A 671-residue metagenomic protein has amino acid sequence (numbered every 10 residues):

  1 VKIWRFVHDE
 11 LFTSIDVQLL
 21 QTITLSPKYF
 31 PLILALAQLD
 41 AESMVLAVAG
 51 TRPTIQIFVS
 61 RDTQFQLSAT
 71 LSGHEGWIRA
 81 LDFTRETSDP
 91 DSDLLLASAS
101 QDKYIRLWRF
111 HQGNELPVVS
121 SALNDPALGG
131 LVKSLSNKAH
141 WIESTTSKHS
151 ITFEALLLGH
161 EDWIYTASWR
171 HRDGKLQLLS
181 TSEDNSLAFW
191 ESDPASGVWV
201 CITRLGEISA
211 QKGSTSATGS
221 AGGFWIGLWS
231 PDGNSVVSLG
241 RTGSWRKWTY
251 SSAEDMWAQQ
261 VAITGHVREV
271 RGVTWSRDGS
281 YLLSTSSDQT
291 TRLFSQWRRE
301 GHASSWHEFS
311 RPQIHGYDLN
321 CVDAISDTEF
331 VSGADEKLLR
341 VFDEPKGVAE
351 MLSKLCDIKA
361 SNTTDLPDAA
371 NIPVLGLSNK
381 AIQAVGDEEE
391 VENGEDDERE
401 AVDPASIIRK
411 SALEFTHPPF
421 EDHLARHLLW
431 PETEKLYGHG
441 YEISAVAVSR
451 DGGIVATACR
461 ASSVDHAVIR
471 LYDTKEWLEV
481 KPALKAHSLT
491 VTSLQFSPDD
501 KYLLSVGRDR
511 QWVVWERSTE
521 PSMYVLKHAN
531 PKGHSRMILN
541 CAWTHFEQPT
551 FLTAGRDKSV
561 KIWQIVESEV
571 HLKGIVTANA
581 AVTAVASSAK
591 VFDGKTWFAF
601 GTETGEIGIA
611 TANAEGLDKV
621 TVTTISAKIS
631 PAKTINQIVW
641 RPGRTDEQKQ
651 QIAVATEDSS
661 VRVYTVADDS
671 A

Functional and structural regions predicted by a protein language model:
V1-F6, I55-S60, L81, I105-F110 (+15 more regions): WD40-repeat beta-propellers
L20-T24, L67-T70, E154-L156, K212-S216 (+7 more regions): A short beta-strand motif characteristic of beta-propeller blades
S26-L39, G76-S88, E161-H171, K212-P231 (+7 more regions): Canonical WD40 repeat/beta-propeller blade segments in eukaryotic WD-repeat proteins
A41-A47, S88-A97, G174-L179, A188-F189 (+10 more regions): Structural hallmark of WD40 beta-propellers
V48-R52, S98-Y104, F110, T181-S186 (+9 more regions): Conserved strand-to-loop turn within each blade of WD40 beta-propeller repeats
R85-D89, E161-T181, V270-L355: Repeat-solenoid scaffold signature
Y104-R106, H111-L158, S186, V198-G223 (+4 more regions): Terminal intrinsically disordered, low-complexity extensions flanking WD-repeat/beta-propeller proteins
L413-K501, V506-R508, V513-E516: Alpha-solenoid helical-repeat scaffolds
